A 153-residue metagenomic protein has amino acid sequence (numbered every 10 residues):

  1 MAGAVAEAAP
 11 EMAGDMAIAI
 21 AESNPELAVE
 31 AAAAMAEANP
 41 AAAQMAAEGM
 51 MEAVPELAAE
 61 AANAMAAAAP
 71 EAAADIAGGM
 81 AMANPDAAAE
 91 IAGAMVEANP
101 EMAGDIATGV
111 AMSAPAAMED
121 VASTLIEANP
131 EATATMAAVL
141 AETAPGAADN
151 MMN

Functional and structural regions predicted by a protein language model:
M1-N153: General marker for long, soluble alpha-helical cores
